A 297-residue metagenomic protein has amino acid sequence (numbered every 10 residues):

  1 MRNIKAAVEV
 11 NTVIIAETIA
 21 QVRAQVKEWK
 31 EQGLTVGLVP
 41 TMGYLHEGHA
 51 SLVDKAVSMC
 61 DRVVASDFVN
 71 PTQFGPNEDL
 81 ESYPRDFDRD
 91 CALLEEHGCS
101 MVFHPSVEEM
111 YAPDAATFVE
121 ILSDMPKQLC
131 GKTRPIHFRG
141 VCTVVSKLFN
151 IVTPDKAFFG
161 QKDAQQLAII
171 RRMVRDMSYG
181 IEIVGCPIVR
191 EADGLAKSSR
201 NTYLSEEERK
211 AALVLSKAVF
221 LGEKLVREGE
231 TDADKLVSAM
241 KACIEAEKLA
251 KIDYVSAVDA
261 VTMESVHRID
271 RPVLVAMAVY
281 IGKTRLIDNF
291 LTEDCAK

Functional and structural regions predicted by a protein language model:
R2-L249, V258-T262, F290: Nucleotidyltransferase catalytic core that binds NTPs
A239-K297: Phosphate/ribose-recognition catalytic cores of enzymes acting on nucleotide-derived substrates
